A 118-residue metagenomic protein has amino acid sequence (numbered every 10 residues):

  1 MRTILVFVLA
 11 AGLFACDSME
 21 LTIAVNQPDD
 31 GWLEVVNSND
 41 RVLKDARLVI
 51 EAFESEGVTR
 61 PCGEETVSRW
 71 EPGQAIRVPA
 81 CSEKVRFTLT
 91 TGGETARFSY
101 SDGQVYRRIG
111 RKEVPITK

Functional and structural regions predicted by a protein language model:
T3-F14: Sec-dependent N-terminal signal peptides
D17-M19: Bacterial signal peptide processing site
Q27, P79-K118: Terminal connector regions
D29-L33: Structural beta-strand segments of beta-rich domains
E34-V42: Asparagine-centered strand-capping/turn motif at beta-strand->loop junctions
N37, I50-E54, T91: Residue-level signal for short segments within beta-strands and strand-turn junctions of well-structured beta-sheet
V42-V49: Short, hydrophobic/aromatic beta-strand segments
F53-V85: Intrinsically disordered, low-complexity Pro/Gly/Ser/Thr-rich segments with frequent PxxP/GP/PP motifs and embedded
